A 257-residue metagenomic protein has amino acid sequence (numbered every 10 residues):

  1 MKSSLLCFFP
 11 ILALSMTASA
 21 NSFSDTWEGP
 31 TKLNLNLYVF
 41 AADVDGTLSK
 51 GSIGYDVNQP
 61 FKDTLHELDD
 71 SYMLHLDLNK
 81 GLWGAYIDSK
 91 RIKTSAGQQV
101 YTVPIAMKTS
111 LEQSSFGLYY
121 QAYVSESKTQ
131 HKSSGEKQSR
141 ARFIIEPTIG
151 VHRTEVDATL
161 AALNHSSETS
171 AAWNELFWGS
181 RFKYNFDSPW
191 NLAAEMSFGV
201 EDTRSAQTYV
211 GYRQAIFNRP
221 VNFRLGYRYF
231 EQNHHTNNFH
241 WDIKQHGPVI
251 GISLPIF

Functional and structural regions predicted by a protein language model:
A20-A85, P255-F257: Short glycine/proline- and aromatic-enriched beta-strand/turn motifs that initiate or cap beta-hairpins
E28, K80-W83, Y123-S125, N185-P189 (+2 more regions): Outer-membrane beta-barrel channels and translocator barrels
G29-T31, L68-Y72, N79, S110-S114 (+5 more regions): Residues that define the transmembrane beta-barrel architecture of outer-membrane proteins
L35, L74-K80, F116-Y120, I149-V151 (+4 more regions): Residues on the lipid-exposed face of transmembrane beta-strands in outer-membrane beta-barrel proteins
L37-D43, K80-L82, S89-S95, A122-V124 (+5 more regions): Transmembrane beta-strands of outer-membrane beta-barrel pores
D88-T94, T102-H165, G179, F186: Gram-negative (and chloroplast) outer-membrane scaffold detector with strong preference for beta-barrel transmembrane
P189-T203, T208: Transmembrane beta-strand segments that form the barrel wall of outer-membrane beta-barrel proteins
N222-F257: Outer-membrane beta-barrel translocator/channel fold
